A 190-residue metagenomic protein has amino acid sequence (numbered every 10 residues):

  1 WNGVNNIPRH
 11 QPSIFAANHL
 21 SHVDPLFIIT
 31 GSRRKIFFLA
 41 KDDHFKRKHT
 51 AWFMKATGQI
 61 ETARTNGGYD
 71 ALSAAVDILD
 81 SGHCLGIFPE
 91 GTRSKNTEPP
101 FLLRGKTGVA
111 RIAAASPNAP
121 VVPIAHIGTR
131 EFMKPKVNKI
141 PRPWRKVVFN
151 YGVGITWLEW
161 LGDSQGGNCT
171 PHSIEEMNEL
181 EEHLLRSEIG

Functional and structural regions predicted by a protein language model:
W1-N2: Aromatic-capped interface at the extracytoplasmic side of an N-terminal signal-anchor transmembrane helix
P8-G67: Catalytic core of membrane glycerolipid acyltransferases/transacylases, capturing the structured, soluble-facing
P12-I14, C84-F88, V122: Residue-level preference for the first positions of well-ordered beta-strands
N18, K41, E90, I124-H126: Cofactor-binding loop segments of dinucleotide-utilizing enzymes, especially the Rossmann-like FAD- and NAD(P)+-binding
K48-T50, P99-N168: A cross-family acyltransferase "interaction/gating" segment
I60-D80: Helix-adjacent hinge/juxtasegments
I78-A110: Catalytic-site beta-strand/loop segments enriched in glycine and acidic/polar residues
C169-I189: Short, cationic low-complexity segments
